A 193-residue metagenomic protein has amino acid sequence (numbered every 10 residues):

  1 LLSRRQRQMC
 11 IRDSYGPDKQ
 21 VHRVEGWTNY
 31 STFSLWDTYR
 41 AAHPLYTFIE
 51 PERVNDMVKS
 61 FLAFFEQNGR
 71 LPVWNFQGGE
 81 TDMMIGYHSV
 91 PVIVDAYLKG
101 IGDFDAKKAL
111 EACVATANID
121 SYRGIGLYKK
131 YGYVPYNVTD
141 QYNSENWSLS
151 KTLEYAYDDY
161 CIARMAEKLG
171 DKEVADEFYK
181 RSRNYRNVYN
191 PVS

Functional and structural regions predicted by a protein language model:
L1-I11: Single conserved hydrophobic/aromatic residue that forms the stacking wall/gate of nucleotide- or nucleobase-binding
L2, V21-V24, L71-V73: A short linear-motif detector with a strong N-terminal bias
R12-W27: Active-site-adjacent "gating/activation" loops or surface patches in catalytic cores
K19, Y30-F33, S193: Extended hydrophobic/aromatic segments used for targeting, binding, or gating
S31-T38, A42-A166, Y179: Aromatic-rich carbohydrate-recognition surfaces in CAZymes
P72, A163, L169-S193: Catalytic cores of carbohydrate-active enzymes
